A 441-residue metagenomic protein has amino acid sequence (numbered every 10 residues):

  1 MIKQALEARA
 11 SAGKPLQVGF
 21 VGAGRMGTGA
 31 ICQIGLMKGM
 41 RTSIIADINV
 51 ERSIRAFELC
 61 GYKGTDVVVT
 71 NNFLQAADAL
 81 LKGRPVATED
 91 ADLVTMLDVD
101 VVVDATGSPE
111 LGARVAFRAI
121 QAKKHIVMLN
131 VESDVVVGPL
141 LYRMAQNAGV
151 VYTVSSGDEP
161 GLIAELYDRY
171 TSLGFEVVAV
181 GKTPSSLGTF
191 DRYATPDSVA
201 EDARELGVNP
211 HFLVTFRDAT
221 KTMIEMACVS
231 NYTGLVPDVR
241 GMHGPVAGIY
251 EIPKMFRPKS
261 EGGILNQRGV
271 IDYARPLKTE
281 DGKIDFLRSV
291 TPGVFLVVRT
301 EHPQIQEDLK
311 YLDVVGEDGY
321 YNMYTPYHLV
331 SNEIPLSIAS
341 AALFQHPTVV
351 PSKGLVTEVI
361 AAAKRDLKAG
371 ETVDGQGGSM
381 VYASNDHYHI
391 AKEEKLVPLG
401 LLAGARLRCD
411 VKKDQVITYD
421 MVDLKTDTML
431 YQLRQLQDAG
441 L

Functional and structural regions predicted by a protein language model:
M1-A116: N-terminal glycine-/serine-/threonine-rich beta1-alpha1-beta2 phosphate-ribose binding loop of Rossmann-like
M1-R9, E201, E205-L441: C-terminal catalytic/substrate-binding lobe primarily of soluble NAD(P)-dependent oxidoreductases
Q33, R118-A119, M144, R169 (+1 more regions): Hydrophobic/aromatic ligand-binding patch that stacks against planar heteroaromatic rings of cofactors or nucleotides
I48-V50, G107, N130-D134, G157-D158 (+3 more regions): Short, ordered loop/turn segments at secondary-structure junctions
F57-E58, G138-L141, A164-D168, K182 (+4 more regions): Short acidic, glycine/serine/threonine-rich loops at helix termini
P109-A122, L129-V151, S155: Rossmann-fold NAD(P)-binding glycine/threonine-rich loop
A145-G149, T153-R217, K221: Rossmann-like NAD(P)H-binding beta-loop-alpha module
